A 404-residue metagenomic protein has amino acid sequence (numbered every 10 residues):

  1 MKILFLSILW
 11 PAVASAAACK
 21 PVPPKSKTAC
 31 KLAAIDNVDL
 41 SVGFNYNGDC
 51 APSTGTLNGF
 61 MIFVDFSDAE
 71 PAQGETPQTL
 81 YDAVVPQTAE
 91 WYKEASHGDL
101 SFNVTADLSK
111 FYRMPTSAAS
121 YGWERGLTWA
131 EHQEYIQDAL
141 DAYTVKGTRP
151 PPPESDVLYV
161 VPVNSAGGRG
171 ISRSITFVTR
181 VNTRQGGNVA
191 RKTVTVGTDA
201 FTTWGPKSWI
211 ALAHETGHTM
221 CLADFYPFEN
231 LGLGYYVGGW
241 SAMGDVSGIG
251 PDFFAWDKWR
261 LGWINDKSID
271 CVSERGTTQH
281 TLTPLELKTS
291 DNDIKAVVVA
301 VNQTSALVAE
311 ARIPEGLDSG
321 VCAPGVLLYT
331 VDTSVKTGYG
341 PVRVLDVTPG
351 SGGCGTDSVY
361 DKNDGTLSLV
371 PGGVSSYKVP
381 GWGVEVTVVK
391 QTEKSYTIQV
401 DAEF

Functional and structural regions predicted by a protein language model:
M1-A16: Fungal secretory targeting signals
L6, A51, G232: Beta-strand elements of modular eukaryotic interaction domains
A17-A213, V298, S375-K378, E385-T387: Zn2+-dependent metallopeptidase catalytic core
C19-L40, P71-E75, G98, I175-T202 (+1 more regions): Non-catalytic C-terminal accessory/binding modules of secreted extracellular proteins
T56, Y236-G238, A323: Short, solvent-exposed loop/turn segments at the edges of secondary structure
M61-F63, A242, V344: Conserved beta-strand scaffold positions in the cores of enzyme catalytic domains, especially in NTP/NDP-utilizing
D65, V246-S247, D332: Residues at the C-termini of beta-strands that transition into short coil/loop
P152, V157-Y159, S165-S319: Extracellular hydrolytic enzyme modules, especially secreted metalloproteases of the metzincin/thermolysin-like class
